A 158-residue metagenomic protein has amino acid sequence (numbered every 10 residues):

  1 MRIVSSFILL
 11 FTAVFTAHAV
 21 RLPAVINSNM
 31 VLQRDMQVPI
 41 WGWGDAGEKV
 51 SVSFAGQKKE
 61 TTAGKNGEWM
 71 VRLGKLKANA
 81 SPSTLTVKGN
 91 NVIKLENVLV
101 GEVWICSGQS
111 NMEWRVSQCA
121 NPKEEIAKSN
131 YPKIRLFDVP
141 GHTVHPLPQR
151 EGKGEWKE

Functional and structural regions predicted by a protein language model:
S5-V14: Bacterial N-terminal signal peptides
H18-E158: Cell-envelope and extracellular/periplasmic
